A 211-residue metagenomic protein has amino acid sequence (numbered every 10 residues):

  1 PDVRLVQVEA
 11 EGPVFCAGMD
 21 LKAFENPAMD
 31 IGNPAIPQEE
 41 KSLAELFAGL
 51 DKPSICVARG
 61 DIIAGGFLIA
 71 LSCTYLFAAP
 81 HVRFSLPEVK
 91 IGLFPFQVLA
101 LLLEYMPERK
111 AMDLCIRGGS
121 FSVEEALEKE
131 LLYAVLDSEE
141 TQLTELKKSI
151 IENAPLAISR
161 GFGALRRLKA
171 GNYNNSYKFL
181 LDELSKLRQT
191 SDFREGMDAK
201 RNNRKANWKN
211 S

Functional and structural regions predicted by a protein language model:
D2, E9-L46, I62, N172: Glycine- (often His-adjacent) and acidic-residue-rich active-site loop that binds/positions the CoA thioester
D2-V3, A199: Short, high-confidence coil segments that cap the C-terminus of an alpha-helix and link into the following beta-strand
P13, A44-I91, S120-V123: Glycine-rich beta-to-alpha active-site loop
A17-M19, K110-G119: Short helix- or helix-capping micro-motifs that position conserved polar/aromatic residues at function-defining sites
F77-V82, L132-K178, Q189, W208-S211: C-terminal long alpha-helix characteristic of the crotonase
L99-R109: Hydrophobic, secondary-structure "cap" segments at the distal end of domains
